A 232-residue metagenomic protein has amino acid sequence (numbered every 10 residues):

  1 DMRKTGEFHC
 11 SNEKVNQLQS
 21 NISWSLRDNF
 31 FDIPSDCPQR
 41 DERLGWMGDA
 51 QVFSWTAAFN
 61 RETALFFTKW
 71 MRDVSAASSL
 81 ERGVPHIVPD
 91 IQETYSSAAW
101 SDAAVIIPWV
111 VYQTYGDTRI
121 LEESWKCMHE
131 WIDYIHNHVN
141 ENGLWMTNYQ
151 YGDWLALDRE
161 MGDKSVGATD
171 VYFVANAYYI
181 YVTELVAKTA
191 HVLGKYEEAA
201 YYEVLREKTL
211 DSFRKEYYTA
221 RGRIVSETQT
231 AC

Functional and structural regions predicted by a protein language model:
D1-Q150: Substrate-binding groove/exosite segments of carbohydrate-active enzymes
C37, E81-A104, Q113, H136-C232: The feature captures the catalytic groove of carbohydrate-active enzymes
